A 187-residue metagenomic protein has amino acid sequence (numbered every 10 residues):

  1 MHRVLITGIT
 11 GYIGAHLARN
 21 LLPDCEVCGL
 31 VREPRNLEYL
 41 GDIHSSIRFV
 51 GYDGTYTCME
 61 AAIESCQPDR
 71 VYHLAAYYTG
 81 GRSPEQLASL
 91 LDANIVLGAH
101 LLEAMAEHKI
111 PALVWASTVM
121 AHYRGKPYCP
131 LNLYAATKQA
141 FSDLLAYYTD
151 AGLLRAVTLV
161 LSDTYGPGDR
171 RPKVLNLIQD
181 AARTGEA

Functional and structural regions predicted by a protein language model:
V4-D24: N-terminal Rossmann NAD(P)H-binding glycine-rich loop of SDR-like oxidoreductase domains
C25-R35: Conserved glycine-rich Rossmann-like NAD(P)H-binding loop of the short-chain dehydrogenase/reductase
N36-I47: Short, conserved SAM-binding/catalytic segment of Class I S-adenosyl-L-methionine-dependent methyltransferases
G51-A93, R124-G125: NAD(P)H-binding glycine-rich loop region in Rossmannoid oxidoreductase-like domains and their noncatalytic homologs
H73, D92, V96-Y134, V157: Conserved Rossmann-fold NAD(P)-dependent oxidoreductase catalytic core, especially the SDR/UDP-sugar
G80-G81, W115-K126, L133-Q139, T164-R171: Conserved catalytic-site region of short-chain dehydrogenase/reductase
L133, D143-A187: NAD(P)-dependent short-chain dehydrogenase/reductase
